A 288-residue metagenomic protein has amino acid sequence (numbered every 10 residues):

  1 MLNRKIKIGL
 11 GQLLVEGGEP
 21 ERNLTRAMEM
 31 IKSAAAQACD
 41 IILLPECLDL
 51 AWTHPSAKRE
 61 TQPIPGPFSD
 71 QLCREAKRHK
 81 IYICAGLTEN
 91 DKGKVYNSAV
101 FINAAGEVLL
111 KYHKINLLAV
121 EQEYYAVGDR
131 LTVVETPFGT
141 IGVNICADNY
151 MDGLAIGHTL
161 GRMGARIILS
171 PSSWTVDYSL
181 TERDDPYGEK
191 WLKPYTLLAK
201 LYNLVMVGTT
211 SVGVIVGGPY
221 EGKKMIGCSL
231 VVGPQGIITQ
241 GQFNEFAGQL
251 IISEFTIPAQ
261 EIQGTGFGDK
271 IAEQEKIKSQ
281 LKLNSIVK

Functional and structural regions predicted by a protein language model:
N3-L10: Extreme N-terminal starter segment of soluble prokaryotic enzymes
Q12-G18: Short polar catalytic/cofactor-binding loops
L14, L48-D49, T88-E89, D148-Y150 (+2 more regions): Catalytic metal-binding/acid-base residues of hydrolase active sites
P20-A105, L109-K111, T175-V205: Cys-nucleophile CN-hydrolase/nitrilase-fold catalytic domain and related Cys-dependent amidase chemistry that acts on
I64, N90-S172, V176-K193, E245 (+2 more regions): Active-site catalytic loop in hydrolytic enzyme cores
I64-Y82, Y150-Q249: CN hydrolase (nitrilase-like) catalytic-core segments centered on the catalytic cysteine and neighboring Lys/Glu
D269-I271, I277-K288: C-terminal functional modules
